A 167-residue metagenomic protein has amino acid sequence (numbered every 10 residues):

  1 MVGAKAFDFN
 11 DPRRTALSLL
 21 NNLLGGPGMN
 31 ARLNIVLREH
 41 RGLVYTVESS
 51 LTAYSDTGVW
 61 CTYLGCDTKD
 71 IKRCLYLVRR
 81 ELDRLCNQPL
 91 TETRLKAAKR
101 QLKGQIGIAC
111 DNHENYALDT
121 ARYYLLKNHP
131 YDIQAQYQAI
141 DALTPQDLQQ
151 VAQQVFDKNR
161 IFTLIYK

Functional and structural regions predicted by a protein language model:
M1-A31: His/Glu-based metal-binding/catalytic segments typifying zinc-dependent metallopeptidases
M1-F7, N34, R38-N87, E92-A142 (+1 more regions): M16 family metallopeptidases and their MPP-like homologs
S18, L148, T163: Short, conserved catalytic/metal-binding micro-motifs enriched in Asp/Glu and His
T144-Q153: Low-complexity, intrinsically disordered Gly/Pro/Thr-rich segments
